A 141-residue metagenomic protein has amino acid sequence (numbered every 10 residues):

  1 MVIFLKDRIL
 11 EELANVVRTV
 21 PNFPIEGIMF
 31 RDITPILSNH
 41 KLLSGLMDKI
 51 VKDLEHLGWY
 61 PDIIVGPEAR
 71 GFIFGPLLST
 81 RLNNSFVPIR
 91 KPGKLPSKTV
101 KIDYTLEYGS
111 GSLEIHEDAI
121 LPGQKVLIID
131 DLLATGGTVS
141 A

Functional and structural regions predicted by a protein language model:
M1-A141: PRPP-associated nucleotide enzymes
